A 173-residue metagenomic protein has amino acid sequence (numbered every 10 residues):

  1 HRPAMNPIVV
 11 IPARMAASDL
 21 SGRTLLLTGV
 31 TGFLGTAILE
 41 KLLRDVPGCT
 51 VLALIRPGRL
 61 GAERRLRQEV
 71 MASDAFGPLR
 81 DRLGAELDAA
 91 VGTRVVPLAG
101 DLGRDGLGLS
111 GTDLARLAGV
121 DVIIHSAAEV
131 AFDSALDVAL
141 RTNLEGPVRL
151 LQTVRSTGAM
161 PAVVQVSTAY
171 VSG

Functional and structural regions predicted by a protein language model:
R2-V122, S126, L136, T157-M160: N-terminal Rossmann/SDR dinucleotide-binding element
A118, V122-A127, D133-R141, E145-G173: Conserved Rossmann-fold NAD(P)-dependent oxidoreductase catalytic core, especially the SDR/UDP-sugar
